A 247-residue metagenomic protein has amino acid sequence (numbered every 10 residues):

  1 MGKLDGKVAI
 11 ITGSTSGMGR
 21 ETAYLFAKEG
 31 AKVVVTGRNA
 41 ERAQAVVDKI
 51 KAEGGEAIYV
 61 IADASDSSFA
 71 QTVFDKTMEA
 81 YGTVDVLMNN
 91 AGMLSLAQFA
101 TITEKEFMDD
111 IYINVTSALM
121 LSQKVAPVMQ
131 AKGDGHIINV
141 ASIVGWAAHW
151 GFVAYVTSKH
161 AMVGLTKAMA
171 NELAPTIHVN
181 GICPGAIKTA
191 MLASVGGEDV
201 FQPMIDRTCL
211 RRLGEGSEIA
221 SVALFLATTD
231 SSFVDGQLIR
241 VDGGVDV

Functional and structural regions predicted by a protein language model:
V8, T15-G17, N39: Conserved glycine-rich cofactor-binding loop
M88, A174-H178, V234-G236: Short, small/polar-rich loop/turn modules that mediate ligand/substrate recognition or access, typified
Q98-F99, T103-I111, L192, V200-M204: Substrate-binding pocket helix/loop in short-chain dehydrogenase/reductase
L119, D134, R212-V241, D246: C-terminal substrate-recognition "lid" of short-chain dehydrogenase/reductases
S122, S158, T166: Active-site helix of classical SDR
P127, A170-P175, S232: Alpha-helical segment proximal to the catalytic Tyr-Lys
S142: Residue(s) in the substrate-gating loop at a strand-loop-helix junction that position the organic substrate next
